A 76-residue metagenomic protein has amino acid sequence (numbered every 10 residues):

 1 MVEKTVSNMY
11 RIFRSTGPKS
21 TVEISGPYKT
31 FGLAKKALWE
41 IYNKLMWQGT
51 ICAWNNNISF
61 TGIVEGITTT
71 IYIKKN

Functional and structural regions predicted by a protein language model:
M1-I24, I67, K74: Short aromatic-glycine-(Arg/Gly/Cys) micro-motifs in beta-strand/loop hairpins
V2, E40-N76: Short, mixed-charge low-complexity intrinsically disordered segments
Y10-I12, Y28, A34, L38 (+2 more regions): Hydrophobic beta-strand residues in large extracellular and virion-surface proteins
P18-S20, K29-T50: A short, charged, amphipathic alpha-helix used as a generic interaction element across diverse proteins
